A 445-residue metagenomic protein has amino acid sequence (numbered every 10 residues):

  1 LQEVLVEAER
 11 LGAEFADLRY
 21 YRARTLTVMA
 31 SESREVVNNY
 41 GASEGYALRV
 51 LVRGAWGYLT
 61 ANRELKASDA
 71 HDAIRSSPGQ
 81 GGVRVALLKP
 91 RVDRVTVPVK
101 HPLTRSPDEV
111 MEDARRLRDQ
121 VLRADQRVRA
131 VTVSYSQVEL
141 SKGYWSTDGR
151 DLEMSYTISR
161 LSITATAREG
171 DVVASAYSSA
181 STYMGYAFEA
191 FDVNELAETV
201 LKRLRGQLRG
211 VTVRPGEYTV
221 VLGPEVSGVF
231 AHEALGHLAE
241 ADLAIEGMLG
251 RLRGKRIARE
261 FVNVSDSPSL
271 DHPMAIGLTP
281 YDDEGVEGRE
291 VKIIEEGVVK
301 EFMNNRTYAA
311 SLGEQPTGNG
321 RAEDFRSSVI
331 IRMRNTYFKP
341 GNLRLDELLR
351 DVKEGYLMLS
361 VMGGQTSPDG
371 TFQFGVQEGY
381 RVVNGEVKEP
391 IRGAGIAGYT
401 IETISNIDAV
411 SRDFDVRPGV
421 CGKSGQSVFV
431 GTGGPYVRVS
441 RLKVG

Functional and structural regions predicted by a protein language model:
L1-G445: N-terminal small-residue-enriched
